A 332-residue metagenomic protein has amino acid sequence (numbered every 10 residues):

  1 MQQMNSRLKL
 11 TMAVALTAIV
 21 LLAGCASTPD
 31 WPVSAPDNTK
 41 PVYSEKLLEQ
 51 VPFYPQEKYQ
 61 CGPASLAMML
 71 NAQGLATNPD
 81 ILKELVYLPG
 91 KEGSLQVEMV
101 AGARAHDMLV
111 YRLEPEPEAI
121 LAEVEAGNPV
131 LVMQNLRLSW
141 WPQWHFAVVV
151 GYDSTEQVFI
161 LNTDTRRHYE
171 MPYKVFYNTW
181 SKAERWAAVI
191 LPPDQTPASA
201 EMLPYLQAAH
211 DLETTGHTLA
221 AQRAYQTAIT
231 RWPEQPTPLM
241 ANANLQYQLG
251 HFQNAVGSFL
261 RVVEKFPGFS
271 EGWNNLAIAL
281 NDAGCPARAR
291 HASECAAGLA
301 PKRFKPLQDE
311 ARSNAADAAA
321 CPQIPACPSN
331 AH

Functional and structural regions predicted by a protein language model:
A26-E116, I120, P192-Q195, D211 (+7 more regions): Cysteine-nucleophile protease catalytic domains, especially the papain-like/related folds used in DUB/UBL proteases
A26-P32, T155-A241, N254, I324-P325: Noncatalytic regulatory segments and standalone regulatory/sensor domains
G90-Y205: Long, contiguous interaction/recruitment modules in multidomain scaffold/adaptor proteins
R231, E264-F266, G298-L299: Structural marker of alpha-solenoid helical repeat scaffolds
P238, G272, K305-L307: TPR alpha-solenoid repeat register
A241, N275, D309-E310: Canonical tetratricopeptide repeat
